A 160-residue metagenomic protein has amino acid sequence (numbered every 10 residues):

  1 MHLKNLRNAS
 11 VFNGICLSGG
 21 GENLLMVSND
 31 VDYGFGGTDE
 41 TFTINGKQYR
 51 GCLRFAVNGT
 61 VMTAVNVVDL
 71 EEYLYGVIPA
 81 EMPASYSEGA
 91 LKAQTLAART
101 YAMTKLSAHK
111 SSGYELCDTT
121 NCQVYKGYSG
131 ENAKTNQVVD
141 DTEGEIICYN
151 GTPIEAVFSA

Functional and structural regions predicted by a protein language model:
M1-A160: Conserved, single-site charged/polar hotspot
